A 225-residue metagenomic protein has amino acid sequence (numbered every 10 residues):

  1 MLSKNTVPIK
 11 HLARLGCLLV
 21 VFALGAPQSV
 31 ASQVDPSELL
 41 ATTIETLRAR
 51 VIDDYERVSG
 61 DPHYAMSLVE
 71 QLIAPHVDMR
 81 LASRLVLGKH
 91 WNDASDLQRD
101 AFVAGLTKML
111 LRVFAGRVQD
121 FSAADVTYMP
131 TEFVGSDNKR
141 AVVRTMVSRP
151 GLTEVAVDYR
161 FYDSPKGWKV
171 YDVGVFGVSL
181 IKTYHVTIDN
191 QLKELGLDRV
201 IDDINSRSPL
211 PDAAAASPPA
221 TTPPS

Functional and structural regions predicted by a protein language model:
L2-G16: Bacterial N-terminal signal peptides that target proteins for export
R14-G25: Bacterial N-terminal signal peptides
A26-S32: Sec/Tat signal peptide C-region and signal peptidase I cleavage site
Q33-F114: Early exported N-terminus immediately downstream of N-terminal targeting peptides
V34, A49, D53-G60, Y64 (+7 more regions): Surface-exposed, polar/charged faces of alpha-helical domains in mature secreted/periplasmic/lumenal proteins
A104, R112-V155, R207-S225: Surface-exposed, charged secondary-structure patches
E154-K182: Short beta-strand edge/turn micro-motifs at domain boundaries
D172-S225: Low-complexity, intrinsically disordered terminal/linker segments enriched in charged and Gly/Pro repeats
